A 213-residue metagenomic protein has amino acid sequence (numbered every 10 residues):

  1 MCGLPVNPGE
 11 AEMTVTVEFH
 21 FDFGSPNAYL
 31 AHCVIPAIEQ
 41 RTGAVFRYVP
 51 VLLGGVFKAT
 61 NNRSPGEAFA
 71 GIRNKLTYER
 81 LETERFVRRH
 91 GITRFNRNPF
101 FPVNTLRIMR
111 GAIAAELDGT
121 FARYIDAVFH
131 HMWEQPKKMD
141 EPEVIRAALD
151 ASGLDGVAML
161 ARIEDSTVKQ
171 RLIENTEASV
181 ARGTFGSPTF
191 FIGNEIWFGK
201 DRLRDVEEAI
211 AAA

Functional and structural regions predicted by a protein language model:
M1-E12: Short, Lys/Arg-enriched N-terminal segments with co-localized hydrophobic residues within the first ~10-30 amino acids
C2, F21, F69-A70, R97-N98 (+3 more regions): Short secondary-structure boundary micro-motifs
P8, V15-E18, D22-V49, A127-A213: C-terminal cap of thioredoxin/glutaredoxin-like
L30-M132: Structural alpha/beta surface segment adjacent to cysteine/selenocysteine redox centers across thiol/disulfide enzymes
